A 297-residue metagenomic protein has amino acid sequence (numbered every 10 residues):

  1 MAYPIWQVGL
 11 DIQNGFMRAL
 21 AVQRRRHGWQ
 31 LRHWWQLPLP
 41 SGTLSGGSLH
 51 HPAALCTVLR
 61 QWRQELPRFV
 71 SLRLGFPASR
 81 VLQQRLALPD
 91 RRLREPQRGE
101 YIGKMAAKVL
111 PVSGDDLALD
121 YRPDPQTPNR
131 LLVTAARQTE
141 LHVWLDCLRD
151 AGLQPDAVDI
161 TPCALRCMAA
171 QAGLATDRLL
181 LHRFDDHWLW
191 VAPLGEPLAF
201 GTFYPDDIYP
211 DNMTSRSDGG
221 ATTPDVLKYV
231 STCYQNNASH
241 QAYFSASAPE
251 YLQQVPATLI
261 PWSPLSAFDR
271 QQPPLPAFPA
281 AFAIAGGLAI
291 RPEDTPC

Functional and structural regions predicted by a protein language model:
M1-C297: Hydrophobic/aromatic-enriched cytosolic interaction surfaces used to assemble or bind macromolecules
